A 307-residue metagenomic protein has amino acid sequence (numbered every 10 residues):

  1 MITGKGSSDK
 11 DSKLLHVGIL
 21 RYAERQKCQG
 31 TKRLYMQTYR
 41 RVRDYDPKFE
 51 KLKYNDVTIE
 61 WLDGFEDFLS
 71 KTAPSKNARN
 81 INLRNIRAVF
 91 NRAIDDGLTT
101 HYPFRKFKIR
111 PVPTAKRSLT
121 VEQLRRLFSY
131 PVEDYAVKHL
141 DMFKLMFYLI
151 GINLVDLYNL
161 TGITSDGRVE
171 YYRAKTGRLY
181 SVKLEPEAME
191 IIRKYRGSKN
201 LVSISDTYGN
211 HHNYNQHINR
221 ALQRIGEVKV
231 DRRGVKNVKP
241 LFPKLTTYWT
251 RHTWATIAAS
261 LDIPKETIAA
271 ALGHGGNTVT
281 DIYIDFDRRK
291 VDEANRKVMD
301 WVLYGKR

Functional and structural regions predicted by a protein language model:
I2-T72: Basic/aromatic-enriched alpha-helical hairpins
R41, K71-F104, I150-I152: N-terminal DNA-binding recognition helix of tyrosine site-specific recombinases/integrases
T99, R105-L154, Y158: Basic, Lys/Arg- and aromatic-enriched nucleic-acid-binding interface segment
S118, R173-G177, L272-K297: Catalytic-site neighborhood detector that most strongly recognizes the C-terminal catalytic loop/helix of tyrosine
E133-D134, R220-A270: Short, basic (Lys/Arg/His-rich) helix/loop patches that form interaction surfaces in the mid-to-C-terminal regions
G162-R168, P243-K244, I263-I282, R307: Short, polar N-cap/turn motifs at the start of nucleic acid-interacting alpha helices
T176-R224: C-terminal catalytic core of Y-nucleophile DNA break-rejoin enzymes
K199, S205-G209, V230-R233, R296-R307: C-terminal secondary-structure termini that scaffold catalytic or DNA-interacting sites
